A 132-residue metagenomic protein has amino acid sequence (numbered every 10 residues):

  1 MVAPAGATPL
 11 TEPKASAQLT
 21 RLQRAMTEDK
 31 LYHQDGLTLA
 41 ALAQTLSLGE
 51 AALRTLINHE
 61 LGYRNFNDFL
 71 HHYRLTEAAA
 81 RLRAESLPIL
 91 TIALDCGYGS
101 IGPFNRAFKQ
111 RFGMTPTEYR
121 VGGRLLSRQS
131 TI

Functional and structural regions predicted by a protein language model:
M1-T20, Y63-N65: Short, Lys/Arg-enriched, Trp-marked, Pro/Gly-tolerant hinge/linker segments that flank
V2-A5, T20-R24, R124-I132: Short, intrinsically disordered terminal tails adjacent to the first/last structured region
P9, R106-I132: …primarily DNA-binding HTH/wHTH and HhH modules…
T11-L22, T38, H71-R74: N-terminal positioning helix adjacent to the helix-turn-helix/winged-helix DNA-binding module
Q23-L37, I57-L61, A79-L87, F108: Basic, amphipathic alpha-helical hairpins
A40-L70, D95-T115: Basic/polar phosphate-binding segments, predominantly the helix-turn-helix DNA-binding elements of transcriptional
E60-C96, G122-I132: Terminal helix-turn-helix DNA-binding modules in bacterial transcription factors
